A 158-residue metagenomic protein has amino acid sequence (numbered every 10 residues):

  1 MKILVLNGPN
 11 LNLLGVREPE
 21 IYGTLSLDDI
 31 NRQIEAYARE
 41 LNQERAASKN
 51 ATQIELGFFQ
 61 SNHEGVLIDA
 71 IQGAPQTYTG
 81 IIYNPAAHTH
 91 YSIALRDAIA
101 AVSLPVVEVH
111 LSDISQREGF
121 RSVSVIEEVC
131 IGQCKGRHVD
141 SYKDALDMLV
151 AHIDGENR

Functional and structural regions predicted by a protein language model:
M1-L4: Extreme N-terminal starter segment of soluble prokaryotic enzymes
P9-L11, A86-T89, S112-I114: Short glycine-rich anion-binding loops that position phosphate/pyrophosphate groups of nucleotides and phosphorylated
L14-D29: Glycine- and acidic-residue-enriched helix-capping/strand-helix junction motifs
E55-G65: Short beta->alpha junction loops
G73, S92-A101: Short Gly/Thr/Asp-enriched flexible loops that form oxyanion-binding sites at enzyme active sites
A74-I81: Short acidic/histidine-rich motifs immediately flanking catalytic phosphotransfer sites in two-component signaling
V107, Q116-R158: Short, glycine-/small-residue-rich phosphate/pyrophosphate-handling segment
